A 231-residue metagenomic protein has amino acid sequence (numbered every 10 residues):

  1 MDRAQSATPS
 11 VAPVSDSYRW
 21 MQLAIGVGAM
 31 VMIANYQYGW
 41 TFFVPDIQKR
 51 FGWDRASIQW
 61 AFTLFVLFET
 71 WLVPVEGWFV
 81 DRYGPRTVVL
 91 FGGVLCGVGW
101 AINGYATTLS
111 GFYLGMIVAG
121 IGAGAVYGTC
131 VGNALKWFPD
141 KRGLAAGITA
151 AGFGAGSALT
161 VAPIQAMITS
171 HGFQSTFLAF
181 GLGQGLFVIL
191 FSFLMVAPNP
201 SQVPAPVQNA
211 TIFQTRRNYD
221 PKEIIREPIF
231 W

Functional and structural regions predicted by a protein language model:
M1-A29, A34, T215-F230: Cytosolic juxtamembrane N-terminal segment immediately preceding the first transmembrane helix of multi-pass
D2, A197-N218: Flexible cytoplasmic inter-helical loops of multi-pass small-molecule transporters
V31, G99, S110-A125: Hydrophobic core of transmembrane alpha-helices in multi-pass small-molecule transporters, especially MFS/SLC-type
A34, Y38, G120-G128, G154 (+1 more regions): Small-residue-rich segments within alpha-helical transmembrane domains of MFS-like 12-TM solute carriers
Y38, V66-P74, S157-A158: Residue-level signature of mid-helix packing/kink "hotspots" within the transmembrane helices of 12-pass Major
I47, A125-F138, A145-A146: Intracellular juxtamembrane helix-capping segments at the cytosolic ends of symmetry-related transmembrane helices
W71-S110: Conserved MFS/SLC helix-loop-helix module at the cytosolic interface between two early adjacent transmembrane helices
T149, F153-P200: Helix-loop-helix hairpin linking two adjacent transmembrane segments in secondary transporters
